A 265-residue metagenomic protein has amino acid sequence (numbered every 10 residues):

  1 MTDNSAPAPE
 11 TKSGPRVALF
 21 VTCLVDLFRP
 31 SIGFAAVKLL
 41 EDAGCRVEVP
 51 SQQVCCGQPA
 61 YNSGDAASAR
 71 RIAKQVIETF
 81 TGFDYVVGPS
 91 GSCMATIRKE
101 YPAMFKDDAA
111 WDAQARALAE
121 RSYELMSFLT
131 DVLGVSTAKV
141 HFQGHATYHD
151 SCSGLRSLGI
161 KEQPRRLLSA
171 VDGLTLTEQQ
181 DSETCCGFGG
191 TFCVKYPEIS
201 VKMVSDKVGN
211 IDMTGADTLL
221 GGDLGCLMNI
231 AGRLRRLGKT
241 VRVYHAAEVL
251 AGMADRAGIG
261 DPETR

Functional and structural regions predicted by a protein language model:
M1-R265: Iron-sulfur cluster-binding electron-transfer modules in prokaryotic oxidoreductases
